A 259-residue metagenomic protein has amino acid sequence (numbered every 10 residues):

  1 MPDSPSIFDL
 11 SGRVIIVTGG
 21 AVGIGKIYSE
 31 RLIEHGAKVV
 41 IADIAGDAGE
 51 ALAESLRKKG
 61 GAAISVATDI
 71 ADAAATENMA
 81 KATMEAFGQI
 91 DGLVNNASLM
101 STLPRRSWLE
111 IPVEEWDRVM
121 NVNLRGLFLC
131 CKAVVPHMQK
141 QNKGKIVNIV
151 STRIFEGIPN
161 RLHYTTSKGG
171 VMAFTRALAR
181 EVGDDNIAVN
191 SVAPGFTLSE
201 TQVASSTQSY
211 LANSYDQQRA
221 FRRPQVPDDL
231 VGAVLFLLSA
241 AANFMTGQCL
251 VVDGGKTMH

Functional and structural regions predicted by a protein language model:
P2-S6, M100, P104-R105, E156 (+4 more regions): Short C-terminal tail/terminal secondary-structure segment of NAD(P)H-dependent dehydrogenase/reductase domains
D3-S6, E54, H163, D184 (+2 more regions): A glycine/serine/threonine-rich, flexible loop-to-helix segment that serves as the NAD(P) cofactor-binding "lid"
D9-V40, L178: Canonical Rossmann dinucleotide-binding motif of NAD(H)/NADP(H)-dependent dehydrogenases/reductases, specifically
P104-W108, P112-D117, Y215: Substrate-binding pocket helix/loop in short-chain dehydrogenase/reductase
F128, K143, R223-V252, T257: C-terminal substrate-recognition "lid" of short-chain dehydrogenase/reductases
C131, S167, T175: Active-site helix of classical SDR
P136, R180-D184, N243: Alpha-helical segment proximal to the catalytic Tyr-Lys
